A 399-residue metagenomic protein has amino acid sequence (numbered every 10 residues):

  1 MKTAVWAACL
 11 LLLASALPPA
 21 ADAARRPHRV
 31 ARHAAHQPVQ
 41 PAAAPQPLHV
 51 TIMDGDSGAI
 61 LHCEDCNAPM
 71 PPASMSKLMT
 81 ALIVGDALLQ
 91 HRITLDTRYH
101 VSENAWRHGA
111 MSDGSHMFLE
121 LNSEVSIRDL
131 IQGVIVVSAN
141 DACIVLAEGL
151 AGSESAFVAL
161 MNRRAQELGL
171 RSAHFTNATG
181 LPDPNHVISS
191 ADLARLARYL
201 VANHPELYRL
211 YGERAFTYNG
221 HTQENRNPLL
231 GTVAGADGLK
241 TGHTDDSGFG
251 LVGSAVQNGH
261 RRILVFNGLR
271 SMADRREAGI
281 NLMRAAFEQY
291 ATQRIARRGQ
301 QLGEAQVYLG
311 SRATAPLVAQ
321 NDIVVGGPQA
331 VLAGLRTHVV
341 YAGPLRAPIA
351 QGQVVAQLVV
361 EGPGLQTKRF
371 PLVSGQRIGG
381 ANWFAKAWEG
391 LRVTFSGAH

Functional and structural regions predicted by a protein language model:
M1-A7: Bacterial N-terminal signal peptides that target proteins for export
W6, A42-L48, D245-F249: Short, flexible loop/turn motifs enriched in small residues
L13, Q40, H62, L89-H91 (+4 more regions): Generic marker of residues within folded, mature protein domains
L13-A20: C-terminal segment of classical bacterial N-terminal signal peptides
A23-A44, P328, G380, F384-L391 (+1 more regions): Compositionally biased, proline/threonine/alanine/serine-rich low-complexity intrinsically disordered stretches
A24-A194, R198-N203: Active-site-adjacent loops and short helices of periplasmic peptidoglycan-processing enzymes
L170-H174, P182-V187, A191-H399: Domain-terminus/edge residues, biased toward the C-terminal soluble/receptor-binding domains of extracytoplasmic
